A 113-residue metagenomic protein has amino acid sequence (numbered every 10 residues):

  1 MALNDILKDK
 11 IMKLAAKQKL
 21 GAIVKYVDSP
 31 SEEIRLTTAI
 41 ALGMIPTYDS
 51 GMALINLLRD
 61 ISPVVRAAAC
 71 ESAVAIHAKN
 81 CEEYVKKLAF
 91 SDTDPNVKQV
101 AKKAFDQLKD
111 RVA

Functional and structural regions predicted by a protein language model:
M1-N4, K8, D28: HEAT-repeat alpha-solenoid elements in large eukaryotic scaffold proteins
L7, T38, A69-C70, A101: Conserved hydrophobic register position within alpha-solenoid helical repeats
K10-L14, A41, S72-A75, K79 (+2 more regions): Core register positions within helices of long alpha-helical scaffolds
L14-V27, I45-R59, A78-F90, D110-A113: Amphipathic alpha-helical scaffolding segments comprising HEAT/armadillo-like alpha-solenoid repeats
S29-P30, A39-M44: Short, charge-rich amphipathic interface segments used for partner binding and complex assembly
P30-S31, I61-S62, T93-D94: Short inter-helical turns and helix N-cap capping residues of alpha-solenoid HEAT/ARM repeat scaffolds
K87, S91-R111: Short, Lys/Arg-rich amphipathic alpha-helical interaction segments that bind nucleic acids or acidic protein surfaces
